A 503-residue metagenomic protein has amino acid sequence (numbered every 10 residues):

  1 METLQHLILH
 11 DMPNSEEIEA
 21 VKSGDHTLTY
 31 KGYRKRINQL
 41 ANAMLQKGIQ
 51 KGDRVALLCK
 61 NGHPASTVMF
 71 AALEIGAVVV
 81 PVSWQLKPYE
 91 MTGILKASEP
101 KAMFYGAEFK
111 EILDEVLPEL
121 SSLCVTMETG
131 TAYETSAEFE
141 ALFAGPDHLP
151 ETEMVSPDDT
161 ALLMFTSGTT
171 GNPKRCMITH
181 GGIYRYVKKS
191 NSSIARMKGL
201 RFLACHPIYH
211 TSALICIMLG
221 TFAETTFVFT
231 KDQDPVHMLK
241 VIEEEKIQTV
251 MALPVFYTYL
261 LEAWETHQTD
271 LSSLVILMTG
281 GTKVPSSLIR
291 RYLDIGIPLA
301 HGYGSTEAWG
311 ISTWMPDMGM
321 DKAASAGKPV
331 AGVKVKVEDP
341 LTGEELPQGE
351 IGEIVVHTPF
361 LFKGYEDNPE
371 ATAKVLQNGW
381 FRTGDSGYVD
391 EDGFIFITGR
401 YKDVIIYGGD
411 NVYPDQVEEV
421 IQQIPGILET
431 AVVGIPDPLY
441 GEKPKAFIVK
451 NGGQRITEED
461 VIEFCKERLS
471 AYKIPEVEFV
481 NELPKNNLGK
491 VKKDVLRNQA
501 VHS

Functional and structural regions predicted by a protein language model:
E17, E128, P146-F165, N172 (+1 more regions): Conserved pre-ATP/AMP-binding loop-to-beta segment of ANL
E17-G62, S66-F70, K87-T92, E140: Conserved AMP-binding/adenylate-forming core of the ANL superfamily
T29-K31, A161-R185: Conserved AMP-binding A3 loop
P64-A65, F70, L86-Y89, M103-Y105 (+8 more regions): AMP-binding/adenylate-forming catalytic core of the ANL superfamily
F109-P157: ANL superfamily adenylate-forming
Y184-R201, Y209-T249, A263: Conserved AMP-binding/adenylation subdomain of ANL enzymes
F222, I247-A252, L261-D321, K334: Gly/Ser/Thr-rich phosphate-binding loop
K328-G332, E344-V375, D410-V412: Conserved ATP/PPi-binding loop(s) of AMP-dependent carboxylate-activating enzymes
